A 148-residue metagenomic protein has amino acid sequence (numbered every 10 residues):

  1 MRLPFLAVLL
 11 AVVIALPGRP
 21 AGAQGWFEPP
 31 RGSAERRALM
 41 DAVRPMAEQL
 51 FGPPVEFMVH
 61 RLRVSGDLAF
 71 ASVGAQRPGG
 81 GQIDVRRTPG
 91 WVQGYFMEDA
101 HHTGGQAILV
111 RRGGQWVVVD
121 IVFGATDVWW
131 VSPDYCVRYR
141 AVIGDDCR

Functional and structural regions predicted by a protein language model:
P4-P17: Bacterial N-terminal signal peptides
G18, G74, I121: Surface loops and adjacent helix of pleckstrin homology
G18-G25: Boundary at the C-terminal end of the N-terminal hydrophobic targeting segment
F27-P54: Short, non-transmembrane alpha-helical segments in secretory-pathway proteins
P54-L62, V119-I121: Surface-exposed patches in mature extracellular/periplasmic domains of secreted proteins
H60-R111: Mature extracytoplasmic domains of secretory-pathway proteins
G104-V137: Short beta-strand edge/turn micro-motifs at domain boundaries
S132-R148: Extended, polar beta-sheet/loop recognition surfaces of beta-rich domains that mediate binding to diverse ligands
